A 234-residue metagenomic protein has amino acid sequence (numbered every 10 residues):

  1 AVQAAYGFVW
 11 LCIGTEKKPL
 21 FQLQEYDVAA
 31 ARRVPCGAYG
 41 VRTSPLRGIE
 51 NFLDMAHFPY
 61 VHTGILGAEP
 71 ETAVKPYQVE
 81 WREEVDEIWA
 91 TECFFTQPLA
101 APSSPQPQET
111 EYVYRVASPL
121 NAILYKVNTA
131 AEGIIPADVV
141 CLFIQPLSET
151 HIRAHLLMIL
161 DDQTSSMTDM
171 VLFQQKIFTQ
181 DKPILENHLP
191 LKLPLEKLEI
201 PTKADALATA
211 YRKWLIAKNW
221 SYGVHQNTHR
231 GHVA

Functional and structural regions predicted by a protein language model:
A1-I13: Short Fe-S-cluster ligation motifs
K17-A234: C-terminal catalytic domain of Rieske-type non-heme iron oxygenases
